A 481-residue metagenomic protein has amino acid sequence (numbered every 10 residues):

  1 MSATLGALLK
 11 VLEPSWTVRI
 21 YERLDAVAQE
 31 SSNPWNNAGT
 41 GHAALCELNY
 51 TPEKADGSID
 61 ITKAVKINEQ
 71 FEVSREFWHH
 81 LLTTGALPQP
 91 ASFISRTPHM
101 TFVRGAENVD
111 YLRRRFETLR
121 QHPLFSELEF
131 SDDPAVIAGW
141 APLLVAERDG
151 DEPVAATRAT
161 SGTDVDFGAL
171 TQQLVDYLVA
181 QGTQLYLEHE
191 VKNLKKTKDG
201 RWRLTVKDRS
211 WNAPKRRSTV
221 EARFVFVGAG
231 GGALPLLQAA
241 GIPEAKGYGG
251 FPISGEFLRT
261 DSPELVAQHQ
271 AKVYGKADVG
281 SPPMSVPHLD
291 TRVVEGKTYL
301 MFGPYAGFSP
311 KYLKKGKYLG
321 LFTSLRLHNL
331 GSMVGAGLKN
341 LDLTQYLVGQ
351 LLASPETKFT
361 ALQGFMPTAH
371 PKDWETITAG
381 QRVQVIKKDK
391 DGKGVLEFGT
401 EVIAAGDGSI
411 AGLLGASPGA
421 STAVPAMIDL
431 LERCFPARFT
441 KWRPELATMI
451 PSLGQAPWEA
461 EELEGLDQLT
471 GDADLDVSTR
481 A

Functional and structural regions predicted by a protein language model:
K10-P34: Glycine-rich FAD pyrophosphate-binding loop
G39-G139, Y299, K311, K317-G320: Dinucleotide-binding Rossmann-like beta1-alpha1 core, especially the glycine-rich loop that anchors the ADP
A43-L45, E244-A271: Central beta-strand plus flanking loop segment that forms part of the substrate or channel wall within the catalytic
T62, K66-R75, F102-D110, T157-Y177 (+4 more regions): Short beta-strand to alpha-helix junction loop
Q89-T97, F102-D176, A180-Q181, Y186 (+3 more regions): Flavin (FAD/FMN) cofactor-binding and adjacent substrate-gating region of FAD-dependent oxidoreductase domains
D151-S161, A169, F308-K441: C-terminal catalytic lobe of FAD-dependent flavoproteins
N212-F224: Core beta-strand elements of the Rossmann-like FAD/NAD(P) dinucleotide-binding domain in flavoenzyme oxidoreductases
V227-I242: Flavin (primarily FAD) binding-site architecture
